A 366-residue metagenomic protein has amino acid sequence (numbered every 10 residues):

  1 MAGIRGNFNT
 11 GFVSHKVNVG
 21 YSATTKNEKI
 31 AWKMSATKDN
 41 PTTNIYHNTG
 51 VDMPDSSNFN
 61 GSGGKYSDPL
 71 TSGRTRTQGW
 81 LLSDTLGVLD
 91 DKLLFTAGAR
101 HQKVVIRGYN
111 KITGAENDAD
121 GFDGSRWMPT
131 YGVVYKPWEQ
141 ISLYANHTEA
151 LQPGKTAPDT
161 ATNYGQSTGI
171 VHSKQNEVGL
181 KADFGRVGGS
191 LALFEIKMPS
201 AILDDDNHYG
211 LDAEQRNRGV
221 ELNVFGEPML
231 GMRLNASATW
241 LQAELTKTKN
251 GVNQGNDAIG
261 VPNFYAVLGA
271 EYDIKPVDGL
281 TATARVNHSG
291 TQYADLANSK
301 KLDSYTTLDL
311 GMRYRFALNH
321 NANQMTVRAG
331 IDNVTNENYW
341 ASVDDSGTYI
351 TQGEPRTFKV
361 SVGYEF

Functional and structural regions predicted by a protein language model:
A2-I4, W80-D84, Y131, Q166 (+8 more regions): Membrane-embedded beta-strands of outer-membrane beta-barrel proteins, especially the hydrophobic/small aromatic
R5, S14-V17, A145, N176-V178 (+2 more regions): Conserved C-terminal beta-signal and adjacent last beta-strands/turns of outer-membrane beta-barrel proteins
N9-F12, V88-D91, K136-Q140, S173 (+8 more regions): Outer-membrane beta-barrel channels and translocator barrels
S14-K26, K33, P69-M198, E227 (+1 more regions): Structural signature of Gram-negative outer-membrane beta-barrels, strongest in the C-terminal barrel of TonB-dependent
A23-T43, I106-K111, N146, K155-A161 (+4 more regions): Outer-membrane beta-barrel and related beta-rich outer-membrane complex signature in Gram-negative bacteria
A31-P69, E116-D120, Q166, D204-D205 (+2 more regions): Surface-exposed loop/turn segments flanking beta-strands in extracellular/periplasmic regions
R74-Q78, D123-W127, H172-N176, D183-G185 (+4 more regions): Residues that define the transmembrane beta-barrel architecture of outer-membrane proteins
D90, E195-K197, G210-L296, G363-E365: Gram-negative outer-membrane beta-barrel transporters
